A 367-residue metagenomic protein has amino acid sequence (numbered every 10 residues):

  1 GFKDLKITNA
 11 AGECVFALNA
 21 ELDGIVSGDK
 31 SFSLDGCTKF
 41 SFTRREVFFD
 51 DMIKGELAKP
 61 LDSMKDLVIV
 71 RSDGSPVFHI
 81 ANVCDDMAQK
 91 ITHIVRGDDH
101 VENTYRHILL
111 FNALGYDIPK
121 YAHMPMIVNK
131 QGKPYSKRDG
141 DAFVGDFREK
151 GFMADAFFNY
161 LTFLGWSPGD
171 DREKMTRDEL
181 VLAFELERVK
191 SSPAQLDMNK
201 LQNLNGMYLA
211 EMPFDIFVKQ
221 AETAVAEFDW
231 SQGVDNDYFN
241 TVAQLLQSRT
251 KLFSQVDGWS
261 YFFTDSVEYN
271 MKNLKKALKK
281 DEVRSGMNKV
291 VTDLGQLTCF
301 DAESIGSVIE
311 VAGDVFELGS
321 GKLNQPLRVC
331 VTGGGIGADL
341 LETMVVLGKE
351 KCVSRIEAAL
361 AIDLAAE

Functional and structural regions predicted by a protein language model:
G1-H123, V128-Y135, F143, P168: Active-site cores that bind ATP or allylic diphosphates and position pyrophosphate for catalysis
F2-V15, S27-S31, A226-N240, V256-E367: Basic, alpha-helical terminal appendages of large translation-related enzymes
D29-F48, M87-R96, E149-G151, D155-A156 (+4 more regions): Short, charge-rich amphipathic segments
V95-R96, D146, L297-T298: A generic structural signal for short
G97, F147, G313, E317: Short, charged/polar micro-motifs that form catalytic or ligand-binding hotspots
E102, L114-K120, M124-Y269, T332-E367: Catalytic adenosine-cofactor/nucleotide-binding cores of aminoacyl-tRNA synthetases and other
